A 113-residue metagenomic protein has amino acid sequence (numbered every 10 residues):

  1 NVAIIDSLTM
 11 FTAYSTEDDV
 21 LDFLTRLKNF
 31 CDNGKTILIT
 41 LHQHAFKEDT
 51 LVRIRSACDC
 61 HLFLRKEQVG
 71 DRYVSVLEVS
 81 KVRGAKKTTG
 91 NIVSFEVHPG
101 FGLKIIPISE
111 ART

Functional and structural regions predicted by a protein language model:
N1-A57, H61: P-loop NTPase motor core
D32, K104-I106: Core recognition of P-loop NTPase motor domains used across DNA-transaction enzymes
L41-G102: Phosphate-binding/switch region of NTP-binding enzymes
F101-K104, T113: C-terminal regulatory/interaction module of P-loop NTP-utilizing enzymes
